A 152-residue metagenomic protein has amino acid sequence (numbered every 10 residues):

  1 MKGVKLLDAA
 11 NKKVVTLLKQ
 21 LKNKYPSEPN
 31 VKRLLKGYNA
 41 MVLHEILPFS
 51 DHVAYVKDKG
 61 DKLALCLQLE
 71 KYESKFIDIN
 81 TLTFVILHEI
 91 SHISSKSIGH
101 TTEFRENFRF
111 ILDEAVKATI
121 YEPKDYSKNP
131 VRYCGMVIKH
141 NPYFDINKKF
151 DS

Functional and structural regions predicted by a protein language model:
K2-I77, S97-S152: Metalloprotease/metallohydrolase-associated module, dominated by Zn2+-dependent proteases
T81-K96: Active-site recognition of the HExxH zinc-binding catalytic motif
